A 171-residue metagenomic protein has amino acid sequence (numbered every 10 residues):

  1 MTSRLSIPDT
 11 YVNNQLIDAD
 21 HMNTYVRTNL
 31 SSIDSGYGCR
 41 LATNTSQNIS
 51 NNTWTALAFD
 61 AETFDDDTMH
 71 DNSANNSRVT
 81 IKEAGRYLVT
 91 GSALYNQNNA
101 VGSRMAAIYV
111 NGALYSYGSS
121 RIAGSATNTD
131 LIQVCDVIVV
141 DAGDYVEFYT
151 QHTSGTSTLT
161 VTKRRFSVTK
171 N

Functional and structural regions predicted by a protein language model:
T2-I7, Y11-N171: Extracellular jelly-roll beta-sandwich "head" domains, especially the C-terminal globular C1q domain
